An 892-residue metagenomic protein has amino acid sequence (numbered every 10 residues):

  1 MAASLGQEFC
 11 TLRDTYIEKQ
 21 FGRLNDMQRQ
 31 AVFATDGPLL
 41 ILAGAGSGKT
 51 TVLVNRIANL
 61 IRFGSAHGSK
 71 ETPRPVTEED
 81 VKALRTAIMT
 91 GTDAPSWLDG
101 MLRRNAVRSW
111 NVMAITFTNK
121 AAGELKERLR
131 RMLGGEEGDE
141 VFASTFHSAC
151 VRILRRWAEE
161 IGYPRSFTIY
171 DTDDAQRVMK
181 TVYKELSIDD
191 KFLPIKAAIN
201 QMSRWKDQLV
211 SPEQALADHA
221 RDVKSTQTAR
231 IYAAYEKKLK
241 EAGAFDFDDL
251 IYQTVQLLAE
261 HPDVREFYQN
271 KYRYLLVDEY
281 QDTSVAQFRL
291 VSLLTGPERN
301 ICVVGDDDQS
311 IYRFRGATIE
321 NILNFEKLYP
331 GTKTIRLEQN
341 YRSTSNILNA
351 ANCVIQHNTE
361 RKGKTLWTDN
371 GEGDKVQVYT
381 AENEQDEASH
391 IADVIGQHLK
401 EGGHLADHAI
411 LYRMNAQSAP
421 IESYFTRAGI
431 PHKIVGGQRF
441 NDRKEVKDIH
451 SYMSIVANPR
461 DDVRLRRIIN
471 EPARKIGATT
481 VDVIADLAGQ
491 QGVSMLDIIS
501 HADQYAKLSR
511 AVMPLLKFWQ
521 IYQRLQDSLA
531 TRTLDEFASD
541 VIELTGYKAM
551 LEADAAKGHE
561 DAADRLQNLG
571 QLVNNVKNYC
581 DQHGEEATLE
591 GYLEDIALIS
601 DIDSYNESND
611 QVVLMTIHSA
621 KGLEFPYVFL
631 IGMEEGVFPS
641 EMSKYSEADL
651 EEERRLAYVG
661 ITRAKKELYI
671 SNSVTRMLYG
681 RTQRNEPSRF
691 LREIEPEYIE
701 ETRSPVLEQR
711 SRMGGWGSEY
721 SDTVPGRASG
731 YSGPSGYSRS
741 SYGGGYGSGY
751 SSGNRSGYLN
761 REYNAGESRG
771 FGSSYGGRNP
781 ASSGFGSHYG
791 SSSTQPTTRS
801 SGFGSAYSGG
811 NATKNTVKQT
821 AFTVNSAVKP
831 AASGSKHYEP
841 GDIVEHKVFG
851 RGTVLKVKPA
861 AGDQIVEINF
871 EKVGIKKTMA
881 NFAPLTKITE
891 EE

Functional and structural regions predicted by a protein language model:
M1-P164, I169, E266, E320 (+1 more regions): P-loop NTPase Walker
R23, D80, G91-W97, F146-C150 (+4 more regions): Conserved helicase/translocase P-loop NTPase motor core
A31, T35, T50, F117 (+6 more regions): ATP-hydrolysis module of ASCE/P-loop NTPase motor domains, specifically the Walker B Asp-Glu catalytic pair
F33, G37, R104-S109, Q256-L275 (+1 more regions): Short basic/glycine-enriched coil/helix segment immediately N-terminal to the Walker B
S47, Q281-E360, K364-D369, D486-G489 (+1 more regions): Conserved helicase motor core of SF1/SF2 NTP-dependent helicases
S47-L53, G68, P73, T77 (+9 more regions): Helicase P-loop NTPase motor core
A217-R221, H404, S418-I430, R443 (+4 more regions): Conserved helicase C-terminal RecA-like lobe
M633-G874, F882-E892: C-terminal accessory regions
